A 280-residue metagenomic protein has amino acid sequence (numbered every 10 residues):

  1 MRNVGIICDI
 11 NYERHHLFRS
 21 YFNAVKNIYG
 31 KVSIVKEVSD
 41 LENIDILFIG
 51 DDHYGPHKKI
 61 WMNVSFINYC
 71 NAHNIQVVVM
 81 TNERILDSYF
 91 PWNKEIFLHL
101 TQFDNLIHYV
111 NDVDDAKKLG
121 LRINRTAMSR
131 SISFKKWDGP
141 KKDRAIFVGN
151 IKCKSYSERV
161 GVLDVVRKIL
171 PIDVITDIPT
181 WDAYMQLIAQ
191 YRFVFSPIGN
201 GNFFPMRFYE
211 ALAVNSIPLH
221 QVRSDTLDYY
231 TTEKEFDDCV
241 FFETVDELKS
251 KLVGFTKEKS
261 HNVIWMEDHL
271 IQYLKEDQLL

Functional and structural regions predicted by a protein language model:
R2-I44, F48-F236: Nucleotide-sugar donor-binding catalytic core of glycosyltransferases
D228-K251: Change "using UDP/GDP/dTDP sugars" to "using nucleotide sugars
E243, K249-L280: A charged, aromatic-enriched C-terminal amphipathic alpha-helix characteristic of glycosyltransferases across folds
